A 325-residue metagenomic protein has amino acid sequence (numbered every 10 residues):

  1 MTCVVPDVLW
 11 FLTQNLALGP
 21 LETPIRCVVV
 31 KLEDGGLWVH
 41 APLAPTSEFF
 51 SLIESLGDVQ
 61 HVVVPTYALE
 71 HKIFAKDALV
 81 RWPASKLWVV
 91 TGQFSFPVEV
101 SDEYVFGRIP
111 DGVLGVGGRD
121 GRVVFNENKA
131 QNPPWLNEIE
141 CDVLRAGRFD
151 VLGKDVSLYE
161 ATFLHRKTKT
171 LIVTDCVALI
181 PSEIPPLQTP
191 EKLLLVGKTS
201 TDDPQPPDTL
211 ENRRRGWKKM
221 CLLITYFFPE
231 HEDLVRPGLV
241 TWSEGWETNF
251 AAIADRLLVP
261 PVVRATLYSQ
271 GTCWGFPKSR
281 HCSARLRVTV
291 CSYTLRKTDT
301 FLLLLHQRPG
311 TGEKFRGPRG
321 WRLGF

Functional and structural regions predicted by a protein language model:
M1-D34: Zn-dependent metallo-beta-lactamase
V4, G92-E160: Metallo-beta-lactamase
P6-F11, W38, E138-C141: Short, hydrophobic/aromatic-rich segments at coil-to-beta transitions
K31-E33, F163-K167: Active-site beta-strand termini and strand-to-loop segments that position acidic
H40, V173-D175, Y293: Active-site flanking residues adjacent to catalytic metal/cofactor-binding acidic residues
A44, E54-H61, Y67-R81, K86 (+1 more regions): Cap/insert and terminal regions of metallo-dependent hydrolase folds
V63, T170-I172: Residue-level marker for buried hydrophobic side chains located in beta-strands that build the well-ordered beta-sheet
F74, E99-S101, L152-A161, I172-V177 (+1 more regions): A short secondary-structure junction signal
